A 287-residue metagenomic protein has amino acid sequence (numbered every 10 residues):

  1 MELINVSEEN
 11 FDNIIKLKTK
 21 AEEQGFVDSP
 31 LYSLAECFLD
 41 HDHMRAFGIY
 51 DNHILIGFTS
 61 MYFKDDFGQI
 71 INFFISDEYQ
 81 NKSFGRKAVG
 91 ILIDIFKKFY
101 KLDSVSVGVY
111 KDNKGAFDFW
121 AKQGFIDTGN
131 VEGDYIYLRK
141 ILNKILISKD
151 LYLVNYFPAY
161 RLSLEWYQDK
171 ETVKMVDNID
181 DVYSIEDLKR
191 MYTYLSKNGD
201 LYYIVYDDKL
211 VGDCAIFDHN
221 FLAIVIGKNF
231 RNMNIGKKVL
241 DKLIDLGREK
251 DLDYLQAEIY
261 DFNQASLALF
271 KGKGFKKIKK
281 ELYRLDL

Functional and structural regions predicted by a protein language model:
M1-E9, K140-P158: Conserved N-terminal entry element of GNAT/NAT acetyltransferase domains
N5-N72, S76-E78, V89, I95 (+4 more regions): Acetyl-CoA-dependent GNAT
S76-K82, K111-D112, I224-N229, M233 (+1 more regions): Active-site acidic-Proline motif in GNAT/NAT acetyltransferases
Y79, S83-I91, F230, N234-K242: Conserved acetyl-CoA pyrophosphate-binding loop and the N-cap/start of the following alpha-helix in GNAT-like
R86, K111-G129, K237, D261-K279: Conserved active-site alpha-helix within GNAT-family acetyltransferase domains
K97-G108, E249-I259: Conserved GNAT acetyl-CoA-binding A-motif
I136-L146, E258, K276, E281-L287: Terminal substrate-recognition subdomain of acyl/acetyltransferases
